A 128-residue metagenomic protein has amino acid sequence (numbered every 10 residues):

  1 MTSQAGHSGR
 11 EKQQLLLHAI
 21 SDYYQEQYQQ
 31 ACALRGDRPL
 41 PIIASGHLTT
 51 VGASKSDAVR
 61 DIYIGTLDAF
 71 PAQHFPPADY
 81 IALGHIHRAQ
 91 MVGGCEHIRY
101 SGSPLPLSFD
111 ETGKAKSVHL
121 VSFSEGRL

Functional and structural regions predicted by a protein language model:
M1-L128: Extended recognition/assembly regions associated with phosphoester-bond processing machinery
